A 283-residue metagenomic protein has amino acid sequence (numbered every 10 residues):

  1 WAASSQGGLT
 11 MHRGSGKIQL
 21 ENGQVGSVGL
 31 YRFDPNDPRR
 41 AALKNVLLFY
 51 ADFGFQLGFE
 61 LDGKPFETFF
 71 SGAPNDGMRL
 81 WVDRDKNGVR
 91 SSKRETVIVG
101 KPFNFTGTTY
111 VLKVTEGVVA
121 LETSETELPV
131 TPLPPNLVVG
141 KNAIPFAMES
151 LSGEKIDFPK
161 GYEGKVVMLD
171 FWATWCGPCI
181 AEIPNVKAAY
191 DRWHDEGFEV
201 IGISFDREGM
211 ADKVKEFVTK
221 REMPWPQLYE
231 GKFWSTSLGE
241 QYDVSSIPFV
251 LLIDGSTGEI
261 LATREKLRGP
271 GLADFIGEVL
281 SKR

Functional and structural regions predicted by a protein language model:
W1-E149, I156-Y162: Calcium-binding acidic motifs and repeat modules
N142, K165, S245-I247: Short, small/polar residue-rich loop motifs at catalytic or cofactor-binding pockets
D157-G177, V186: Short active-site neighborhood of thiol/selenol oxidoreductases, capturing the structured segment around
E163-G164, D195, M223, V244: Active-site acidic short loop of glycosyltransferases
A181-R221, G231-E240, D274: Structural microenvironment flanking redox-active thiols in thiol-disulfide oxidoreductases
R221-M223, E230-G277: Thiol/disulfide oxidoreductase modules built on the thioredoxin-like
